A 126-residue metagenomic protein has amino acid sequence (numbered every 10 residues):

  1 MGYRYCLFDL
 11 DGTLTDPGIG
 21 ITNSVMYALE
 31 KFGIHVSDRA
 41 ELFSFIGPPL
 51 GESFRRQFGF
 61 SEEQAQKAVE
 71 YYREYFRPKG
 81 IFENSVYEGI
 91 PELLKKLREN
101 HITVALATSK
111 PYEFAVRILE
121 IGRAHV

Functional and structural regions predicted by a protein language model:
M1-S44, F58, E99: Active-site neighborhood of HAD-like aspartate-dependent phosphohydrolases
G2, P78-L106, Y112-E120: Short, acidic loop-to-helix structural element flanking the phosphoryl-transfer center in phosphate-processing enzymes
L7-L10, L14, L29, L50 (+3 more regions): Generic leucine side-chain signal with a strong bias for well-ordered alpha-helical environments
D16, S37-E41, F45, F60-E63 (+2 more regions): Residues at secondary-structure transition points
G47-P78, E88-P91, K95-K96: A metal-dependent, Asp-based hydrolase signature
A124-V126: Conserved small/polar residues in nucleotide/adenosyl-binding loops
